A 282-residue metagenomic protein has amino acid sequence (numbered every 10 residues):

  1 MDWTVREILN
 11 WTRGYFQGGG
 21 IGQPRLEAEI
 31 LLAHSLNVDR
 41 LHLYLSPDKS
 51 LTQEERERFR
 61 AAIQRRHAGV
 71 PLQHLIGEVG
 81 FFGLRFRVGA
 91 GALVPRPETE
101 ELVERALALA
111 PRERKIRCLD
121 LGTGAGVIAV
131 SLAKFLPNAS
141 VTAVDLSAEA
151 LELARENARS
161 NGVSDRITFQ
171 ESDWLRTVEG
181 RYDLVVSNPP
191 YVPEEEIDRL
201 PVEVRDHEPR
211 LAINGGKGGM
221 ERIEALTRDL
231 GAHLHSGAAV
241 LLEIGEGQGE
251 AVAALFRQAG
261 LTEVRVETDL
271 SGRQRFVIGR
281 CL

Functional and structural regions predicted by a protein language model:
M1-V38, H42-Y44, L51: Non-catalytic accessory regions of SAM-dependent methyltransferases
F16, A110, A158, L230 (+1 more regions): Conserved hydrophobic residues forming the short capping helix/wall of the S-adenosyl-L-methionine
I30-A108: Conserved AdoMet
L31, G69, T99, I128 (+6 more regions): Residue-level signal for inorganic ion chemistry
P97-R199, A225: Conserved SAM/SAH cofactor-binding pocket of Class I
V163, E208, L234-S236: Helix-to-beta-strand junctions that scaffold the AdoMet/dcAdoMet cofactor pocket in Class I SAM-dependent enzymes
Y191-R222: Mobile active-site "lid"/loop adjacent to the S-adenosyl-L-methionine
K217-R280: Conserved Class I SAM-dependent methyltransferase catalytic core
